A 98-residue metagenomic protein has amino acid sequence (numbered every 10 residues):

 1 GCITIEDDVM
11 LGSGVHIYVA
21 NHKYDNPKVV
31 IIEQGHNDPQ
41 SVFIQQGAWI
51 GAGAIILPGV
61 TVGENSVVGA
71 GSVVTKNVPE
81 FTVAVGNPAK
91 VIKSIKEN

Functional and structural regions predicted by a protein language model:
G1-V60, N87, I95-K96: Flexible, glycine/small-residue-enriched loop-and-beta-strand segment within the central core of proteins
S13, A70, E80: Residues that flank catalytic or metal-binding motifs in active/ligand-binding sites
G47, N65, T82: Catalytic-loop signature of eukaryotic-like protein kinases
T61-G63, V78: Extended beta-solenoid/beta-helix repeat architectures
V68, G86: Conserved G/P- and acidic residue-centered "switch" motifs that form tight phosphate/ATP-binding loops in soluble
E80-T82, P88-N98: Conserved beta-strand-loop-alpha-helix hinge in the C-terminal portion of ABC ATPase nucleotide-binding domains
